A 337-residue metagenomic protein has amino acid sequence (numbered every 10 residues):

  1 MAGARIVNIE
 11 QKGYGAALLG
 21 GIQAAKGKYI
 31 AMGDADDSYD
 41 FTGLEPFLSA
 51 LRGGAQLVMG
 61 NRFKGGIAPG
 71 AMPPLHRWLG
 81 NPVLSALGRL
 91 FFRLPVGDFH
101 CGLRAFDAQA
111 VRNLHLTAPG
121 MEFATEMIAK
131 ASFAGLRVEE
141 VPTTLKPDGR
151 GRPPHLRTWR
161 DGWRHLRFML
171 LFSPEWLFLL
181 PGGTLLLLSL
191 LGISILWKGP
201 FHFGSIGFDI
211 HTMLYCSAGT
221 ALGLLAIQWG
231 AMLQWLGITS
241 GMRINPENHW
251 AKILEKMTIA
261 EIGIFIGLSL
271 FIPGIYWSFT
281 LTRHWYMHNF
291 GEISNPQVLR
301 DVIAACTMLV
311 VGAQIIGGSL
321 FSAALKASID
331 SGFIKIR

Functional and structural regions predicted by a protein language model:
M1-V7: Acidic donor-binding segment of Leloir-type glycosyltransferases
A4, A55, L136: Short phosphate-binding/catalytic loops that engage adenosine nucleotides
V7-E10, A35, G312: Short beta-strand/loop segment that forms part of the nucleotide-sugar
I9-A24, Y29-M32, F41-M121, D148-L166: Acceptor/aglycone-binding surface of glycosyltransferases and processive sugar-polymer synthases
G33-D34, P142: Short beta-strand segments
D37-Y39: Acidic metal-phosphate-binding loop of nucleotide-sugar-dependent transferases
R93, L116-R337: Hydrophobic helical membrane-anchoring modules
